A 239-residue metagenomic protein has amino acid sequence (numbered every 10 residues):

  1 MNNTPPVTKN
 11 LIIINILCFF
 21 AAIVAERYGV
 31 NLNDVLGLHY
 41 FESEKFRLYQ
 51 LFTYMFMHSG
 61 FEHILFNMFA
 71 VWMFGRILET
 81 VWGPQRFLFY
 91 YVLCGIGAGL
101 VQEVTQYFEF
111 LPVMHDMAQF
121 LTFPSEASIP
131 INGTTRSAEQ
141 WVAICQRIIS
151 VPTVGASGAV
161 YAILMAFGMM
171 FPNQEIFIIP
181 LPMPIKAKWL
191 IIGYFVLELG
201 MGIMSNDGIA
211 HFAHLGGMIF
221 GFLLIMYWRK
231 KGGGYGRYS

Functional and structural regions predicted by a protein language model:
M1-S239: A detector for small-residue-rich transmembrane helices and their helix-helix packing motifs
